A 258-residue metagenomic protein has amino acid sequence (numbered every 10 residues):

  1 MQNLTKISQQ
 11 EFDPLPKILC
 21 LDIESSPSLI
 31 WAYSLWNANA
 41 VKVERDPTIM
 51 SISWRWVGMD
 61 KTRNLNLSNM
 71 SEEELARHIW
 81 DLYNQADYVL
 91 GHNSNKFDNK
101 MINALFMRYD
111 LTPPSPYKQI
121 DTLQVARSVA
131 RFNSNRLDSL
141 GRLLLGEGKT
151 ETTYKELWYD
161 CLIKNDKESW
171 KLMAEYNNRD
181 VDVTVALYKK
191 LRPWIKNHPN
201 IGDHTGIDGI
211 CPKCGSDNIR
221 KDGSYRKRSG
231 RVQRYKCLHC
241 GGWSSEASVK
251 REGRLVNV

Functional and structural regions predicted by a protein language model:
Q2-N84: Conserved RNase H-like, two-metal-ion catalytic cores of nucleic-acid enzymes
G58-L144: Conserved DEDDh/DEDDy metal-dependent 3′-5′ exonuclease domain
L90, S139-H204: Acidic, Mg2+-coordinating catalytic module of metal-dependent nucleases/exonucleases that use a two-metal-ion mechanism
T205-D208, R231-V232: Flanking scaffold residues of small Cys/His-coordinated metal-binding clusters
C211-C214, C237-C240: Short cysteine-rich clusters marking metal-coordination/redox-active sites
R220-G223, E246-A247: Short, non-ligating residues that shape and space the ligands of small metal-coordination modules and catalytic
G223-R234: Short linker/helix segments within small regulatory modules
H239-V258: Short metal-binding segments enriched for Cys and/or His
